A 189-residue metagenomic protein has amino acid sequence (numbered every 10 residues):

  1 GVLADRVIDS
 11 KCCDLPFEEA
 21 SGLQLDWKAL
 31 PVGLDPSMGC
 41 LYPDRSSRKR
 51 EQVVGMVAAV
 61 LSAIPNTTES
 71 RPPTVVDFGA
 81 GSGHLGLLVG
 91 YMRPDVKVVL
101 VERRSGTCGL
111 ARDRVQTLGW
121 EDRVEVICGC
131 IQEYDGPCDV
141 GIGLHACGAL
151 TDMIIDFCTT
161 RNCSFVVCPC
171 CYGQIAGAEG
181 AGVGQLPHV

Functional and structural regions predicted by a protein language model:
G1-V189: Class I S-adenosyl-L-methionine
